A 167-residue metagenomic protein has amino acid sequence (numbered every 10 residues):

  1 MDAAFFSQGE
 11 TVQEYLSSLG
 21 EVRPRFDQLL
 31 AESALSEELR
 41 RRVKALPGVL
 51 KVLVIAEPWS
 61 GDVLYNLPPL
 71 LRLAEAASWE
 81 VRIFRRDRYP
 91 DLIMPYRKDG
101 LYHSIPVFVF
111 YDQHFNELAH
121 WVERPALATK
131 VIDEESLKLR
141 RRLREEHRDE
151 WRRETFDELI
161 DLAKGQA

Functional and structural regions predicted by a protein language model:
M1-L50, L71-E80, I93-S104, Q113-A167: Non-globular targeting/processing and membrane-anchoring segments
K51-E57: Short glycine-rich or small-residue beta-strand-to-loop segments that form or flank ligand, phosphate, metal/Fe-S
E57-L70: Short, thiol/selenol-centered motifs that function as redox-active sites or metal-ligating centers
E57-P58, R86, Q113, E123: Beta-hairpin (beta-strand-turn-beta-strand) motif
R82-F84: General small-molecule cofactor/ligand-binding pocket signal
R88-D91: Short acidic loop-to-helix transition motifs that present clustered carboxylates
V107: Short hydrophobic/aromatic beta-strand element in the GNAT-like acyltransferase core that lines or flanks the acyl-donor
